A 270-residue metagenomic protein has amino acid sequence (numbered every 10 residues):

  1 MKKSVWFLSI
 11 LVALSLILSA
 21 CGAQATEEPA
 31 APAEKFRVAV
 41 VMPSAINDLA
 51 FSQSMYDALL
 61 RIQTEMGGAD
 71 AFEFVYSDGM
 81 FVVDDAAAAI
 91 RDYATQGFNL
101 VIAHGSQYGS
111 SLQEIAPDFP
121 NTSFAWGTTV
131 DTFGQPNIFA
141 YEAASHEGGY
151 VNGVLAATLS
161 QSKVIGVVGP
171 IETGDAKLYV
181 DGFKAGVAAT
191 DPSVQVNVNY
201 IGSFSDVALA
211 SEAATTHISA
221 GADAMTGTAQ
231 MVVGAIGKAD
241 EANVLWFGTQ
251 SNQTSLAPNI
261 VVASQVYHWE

Functional and structural regions predicted by a protein language model:
M1-L8: Bacterial N-terminal signal peptides that target proteins for export
S9-L14: Core hydrophobic alpha-helical membrane-spanning segments
S15-A20: C-terminal motif of bacterial Sec signal peptides marking the signal peptidase cleavage site
A23, E27-E270: A residue-level marker of the well-folded mature domains of exported/periplasmic proteins
